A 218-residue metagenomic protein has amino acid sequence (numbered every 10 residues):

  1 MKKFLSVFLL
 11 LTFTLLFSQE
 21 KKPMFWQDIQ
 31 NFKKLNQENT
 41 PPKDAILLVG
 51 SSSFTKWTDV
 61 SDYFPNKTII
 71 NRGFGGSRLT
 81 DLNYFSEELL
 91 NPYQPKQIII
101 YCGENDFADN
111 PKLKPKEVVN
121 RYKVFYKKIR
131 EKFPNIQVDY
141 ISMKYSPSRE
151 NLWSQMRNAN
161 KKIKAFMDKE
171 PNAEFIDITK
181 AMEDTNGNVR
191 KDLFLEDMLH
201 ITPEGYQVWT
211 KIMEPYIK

Functional and structural regions predicted by a protein language model:
M1-E20: Bacterial Sec-dependent N-terminal signal peptides
F17-F32, Q37-K43: Sec-dependent signal peptide cleavage junction
D44-D59, S77: Catalytic nucleophile-elbow at a beta strand-turn-alpha helix junction centered on a G-D-S/GDSL motif, marking
I46-V49, I70-G73, Q97-C102, Q137-S142 (+2 more regions): Structural recognition of the beta-strand scaffold that forms the well-ordered cores of secreted hydrolase catalytic
F54-Y63, T68-I70, D81-V119, D139 (+1 more regions): Oxyanion-hole/transition-state-stabilizing segment in secreted/luminal serine hydrolases and related acyltransferases
S86, Y122-K127, N160, K164: Generic structural signal for well-ordered alpha-helices, preferentially at hydrophobic/aromatic core positions
P115-K123, Q155-N160: Charged helix-capping and loop-helix junction motifs
K144-K218: Catalytic His-Asp segment of secreted/periplasmic serine-dependent ester chemistry enzymes
